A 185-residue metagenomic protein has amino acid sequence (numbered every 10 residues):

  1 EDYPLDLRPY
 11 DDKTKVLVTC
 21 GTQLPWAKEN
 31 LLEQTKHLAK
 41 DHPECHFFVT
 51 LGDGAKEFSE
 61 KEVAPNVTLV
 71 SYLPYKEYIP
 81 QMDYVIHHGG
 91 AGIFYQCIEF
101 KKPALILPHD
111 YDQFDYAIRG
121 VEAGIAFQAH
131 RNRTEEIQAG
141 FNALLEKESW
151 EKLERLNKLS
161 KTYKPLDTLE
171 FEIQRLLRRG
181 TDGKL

Functional and structural regions predicted by a protein language model:
E1-Y84: Donor-nucleotide binding loops and adjacent catalytic segments primarily of GT-B fold Leloir glycosyltransferases
L5, L73-E77, G92, E136 (+1 more regions): Short acidic active-site motifs
K28-L31, Y116, P165: Residues at alpha-helix caps and immediate loop-helix transition turns in enzyme cores, especially N- and C-cap
D53, L73-P74, Y111, N132-E136 (+1 more regions): Short beta->alpha linker loops
Y72-I118: A donor-sugar binding/catalytic signature common to diverse glycosyltransferases and related nucleotide-sugar
Y111-G140: Change "using UDP/GDP/dTDP sugars" to "using nucleotide sugars
E136-L185: C-terminal amphipathic helix plus adjacent low-complexity, charged tail appended to glycosyltransferase catalytic
